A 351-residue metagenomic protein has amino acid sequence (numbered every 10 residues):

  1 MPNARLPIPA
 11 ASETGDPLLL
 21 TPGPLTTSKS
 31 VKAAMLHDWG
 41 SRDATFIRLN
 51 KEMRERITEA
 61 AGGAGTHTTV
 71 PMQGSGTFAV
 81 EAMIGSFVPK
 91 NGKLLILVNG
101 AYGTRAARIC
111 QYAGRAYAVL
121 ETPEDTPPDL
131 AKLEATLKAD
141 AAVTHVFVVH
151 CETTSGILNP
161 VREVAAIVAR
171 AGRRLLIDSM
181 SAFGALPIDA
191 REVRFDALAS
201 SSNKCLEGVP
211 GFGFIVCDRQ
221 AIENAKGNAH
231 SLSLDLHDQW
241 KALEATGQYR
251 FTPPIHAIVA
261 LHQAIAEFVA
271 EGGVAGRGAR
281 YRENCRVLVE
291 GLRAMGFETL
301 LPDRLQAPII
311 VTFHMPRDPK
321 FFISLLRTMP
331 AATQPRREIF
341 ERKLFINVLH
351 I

Functional and structural regions predicted by a protein language model:
P2-A44: N-terminal "arm"/small-domain region of PLP-dependent enzymes with the aminotransferase-like
T26, N203-V289: Active-site C-terminal subdomain of aminotransferase-like
A34-A82, S86, A101, R105-Q111: Conserved N-terminal alpha-helix of the aminotransferase class I/II PLP-enzyme fold
S86-A142: PLP-dependent aminotransferase-like
P128-G184, A197: Active-site phosphate-binding strand-loop segment of PLP-dependent enzymes
R191-N203, G213: Conserved active-site segment immediately N-terminal to the catalytic lysine that forms the internal aldimine
R293-I351: Conserved C-terminal alpha-helix-loop-beta "cap" of PLP-dependent enzymes that closes/shapes the active-site mouth
